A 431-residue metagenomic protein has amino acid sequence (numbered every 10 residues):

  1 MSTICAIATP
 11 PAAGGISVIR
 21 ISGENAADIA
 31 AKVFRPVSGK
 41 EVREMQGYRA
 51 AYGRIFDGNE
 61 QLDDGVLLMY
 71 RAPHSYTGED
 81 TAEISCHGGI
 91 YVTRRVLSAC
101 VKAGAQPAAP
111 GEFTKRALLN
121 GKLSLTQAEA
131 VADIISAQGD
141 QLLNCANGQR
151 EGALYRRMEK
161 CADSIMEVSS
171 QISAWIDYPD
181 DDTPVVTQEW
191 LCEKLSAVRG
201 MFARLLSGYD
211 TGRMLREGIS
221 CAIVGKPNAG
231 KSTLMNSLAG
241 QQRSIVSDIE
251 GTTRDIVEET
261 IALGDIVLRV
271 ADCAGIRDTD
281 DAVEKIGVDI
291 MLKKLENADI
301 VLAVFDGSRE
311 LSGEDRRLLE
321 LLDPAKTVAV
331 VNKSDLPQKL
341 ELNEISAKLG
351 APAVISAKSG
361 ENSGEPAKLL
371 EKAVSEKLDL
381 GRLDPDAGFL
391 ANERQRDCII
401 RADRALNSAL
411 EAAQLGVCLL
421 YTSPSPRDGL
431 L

Functional and structural regions predicted by a protein language model:
M1-N144, G148, G152, D163 (+1 more regions): A glycine-rich (often HGG/GG-containing) alpha/beta subdomain
T3-I7, P11, L143-A262, T279 (+2 more regions): C-terminal-of-GTPase-core extension/linker across diverse P-loop GTPases
I19, I84, I172, F202 (+3 more regions): Residue-level signature of catalytic and energy-coupling elements of molecular machines, predominantly ATP/GTP-dependent
L268-R277: Conserved nucleotide-sensing/catalytic segment adjacent to the nucleotide-binding pocket in NTP-handling enzymes
V270, V304, V330: Generic enzyme active-site microenvironment
C273-A274, G307-S308, S334: Conserved Walker B
I276-E284: Flexible beta-alpha connector loops of hexameric P-loop NTPases
G287-D306: Inter-motif core of Ras-like GTPase G domains
